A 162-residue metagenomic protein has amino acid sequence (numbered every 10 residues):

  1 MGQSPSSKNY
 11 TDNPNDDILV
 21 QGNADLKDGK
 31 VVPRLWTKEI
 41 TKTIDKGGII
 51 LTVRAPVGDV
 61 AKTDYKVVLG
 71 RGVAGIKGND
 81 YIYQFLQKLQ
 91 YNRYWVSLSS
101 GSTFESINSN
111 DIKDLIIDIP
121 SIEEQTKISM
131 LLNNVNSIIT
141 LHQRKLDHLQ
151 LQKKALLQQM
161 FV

Functional and structural regions predicted by a protein language model:
M1-V162: Feature detects amphipathic, helix-rich regulatory segments
